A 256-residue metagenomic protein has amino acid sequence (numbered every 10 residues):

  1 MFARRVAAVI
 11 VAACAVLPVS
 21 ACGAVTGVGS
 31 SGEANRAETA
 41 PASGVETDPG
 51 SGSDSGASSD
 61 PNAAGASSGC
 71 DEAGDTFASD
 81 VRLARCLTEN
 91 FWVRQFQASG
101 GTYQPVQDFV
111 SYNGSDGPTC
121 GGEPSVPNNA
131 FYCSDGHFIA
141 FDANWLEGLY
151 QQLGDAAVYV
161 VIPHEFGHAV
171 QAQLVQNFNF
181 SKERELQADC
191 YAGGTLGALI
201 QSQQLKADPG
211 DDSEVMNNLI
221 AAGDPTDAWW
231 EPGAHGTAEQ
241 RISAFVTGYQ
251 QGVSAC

Functional and structural regions predicted by a protein language model:
M1-G27: Secretory targeting and sorting signals
S20-E72: N-terminal low-complexity, Pro/Thr-rich disordered segments that flank secretion/membrane-targeting signals
G27-G29, N113-A140: Catalytic zinc-binding patch centered on the HExxH motif and its immediate surroundings that defines zinc-dependent
C70-A73, S99-C120, S213-E214: Acidic helix-start/capping segments at beta-turn-to-alpha-helix junctions
W92, F141, V160-Q173, A188-D189 (+1 more regions): Active-site recognition of the HExxH zinc-binding catalytic motif
A143-V160, Q176-K182: Short pre-active-site segment immediately N-terminal to the catalytic Zn-binding motif
F166-K182, T195-I200: Catalytic Zn2+-binding segment of zinc metalloproteases
Q201-C256: Long, well-structured alpha-helical subdomains associated with metal-dependent extracellular/ecto-lumenal hydrolases
